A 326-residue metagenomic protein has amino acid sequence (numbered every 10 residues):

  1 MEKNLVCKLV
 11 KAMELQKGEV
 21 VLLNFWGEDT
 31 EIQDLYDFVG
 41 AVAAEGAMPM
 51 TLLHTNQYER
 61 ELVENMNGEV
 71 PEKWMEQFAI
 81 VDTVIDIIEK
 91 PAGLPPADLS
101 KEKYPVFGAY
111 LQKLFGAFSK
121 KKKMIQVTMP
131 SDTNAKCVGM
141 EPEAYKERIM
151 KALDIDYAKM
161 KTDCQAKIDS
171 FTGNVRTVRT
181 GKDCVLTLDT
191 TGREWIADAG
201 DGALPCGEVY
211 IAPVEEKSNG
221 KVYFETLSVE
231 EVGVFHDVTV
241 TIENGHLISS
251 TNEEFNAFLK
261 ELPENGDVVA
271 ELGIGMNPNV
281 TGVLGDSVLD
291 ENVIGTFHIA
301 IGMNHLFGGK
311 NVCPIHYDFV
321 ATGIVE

Functional and structural regions predicted by a protein language model:
M1-N219, V229: Active-site bordering "gate/hinge" segments that shape substrate access to catalytic or cofactor-binding pockets
M1-V10, F25, D37-A47, T226 (+4 more regions): Long alpha-helical, hydrophobic tracts
E28, K90-A92, S131, R193 (+5 more regions): Short, glycine-/Ser/Thr-/acidic-enriched flexible segments
A97-D98, K136-M140, A199-D201, G233-H236 (+3 more regions): A short secondary-structure junction signal
R176-R179, V238, I248-S250, A321-E326: Short polybasic amphipathic segments
P205-T251: Oxyanion-binding "anion nests"
K217-N219, S249-K310: Dual-mode signal for accessory low-complexity, basic/Gly-rich regions
G308-E326: Compact functional segments
